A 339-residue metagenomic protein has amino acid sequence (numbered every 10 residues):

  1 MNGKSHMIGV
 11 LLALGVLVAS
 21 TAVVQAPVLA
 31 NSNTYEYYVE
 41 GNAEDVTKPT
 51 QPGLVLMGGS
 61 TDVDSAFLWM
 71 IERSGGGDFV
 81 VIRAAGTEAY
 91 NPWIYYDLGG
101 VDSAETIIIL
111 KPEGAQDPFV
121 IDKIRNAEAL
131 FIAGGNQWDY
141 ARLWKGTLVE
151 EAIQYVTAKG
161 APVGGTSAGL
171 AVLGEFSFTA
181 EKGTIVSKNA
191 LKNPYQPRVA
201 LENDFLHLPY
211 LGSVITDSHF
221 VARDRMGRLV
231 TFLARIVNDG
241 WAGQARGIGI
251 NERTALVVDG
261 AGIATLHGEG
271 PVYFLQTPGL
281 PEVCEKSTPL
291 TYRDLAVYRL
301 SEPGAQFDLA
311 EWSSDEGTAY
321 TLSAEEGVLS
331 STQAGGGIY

Functional and structural regions predicted by a protein language model:
M1-L11: Bacterial N-terminal signal peptides that target proteins for export
V10-T21: Bacterial N-terminal signal peptides
P27-G76, G86, Y90, L98 (+2 more regions): C-terminal and late-domain segments of enzyme folds
L56, A129-A133: Structural motif
G86-N126: Portal/gating segments that form or line small-molecule/metal binding sites
K123, G146-G160: Catalytic-core regions built around general acid/base machinery
A133-G134, V156-S177: Catalytic nucleophile loop
Q137-T147: Glycine/threonine-rich flexible loop motifs
